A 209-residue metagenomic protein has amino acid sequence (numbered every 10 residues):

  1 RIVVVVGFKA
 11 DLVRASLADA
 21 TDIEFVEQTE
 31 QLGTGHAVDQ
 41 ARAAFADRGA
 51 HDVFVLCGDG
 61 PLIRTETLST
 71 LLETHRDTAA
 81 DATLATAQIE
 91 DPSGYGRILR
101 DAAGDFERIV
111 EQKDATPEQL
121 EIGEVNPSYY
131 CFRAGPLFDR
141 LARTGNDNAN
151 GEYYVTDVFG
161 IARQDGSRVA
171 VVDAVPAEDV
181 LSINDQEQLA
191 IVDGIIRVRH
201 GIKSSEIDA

Functional and structural regions predicted by a protein language model:
R1-G58, L62-E73: Conserved N-terminal catalytic core of the sugar/cofactor nucleotidyltransferase
V3-V4, F54-V55, A82-A85, V171: Structural beta-sheet core signal
V6, A10, T34, G60 (+5 more regions): Generic structural signal for well-ordered, non-membrane alpha-helical segments in soluble metabolic enzymes
D11, T21, I63-A149, T156-V158 (+2 more regions): Conserved core of the sugar-phosphate nucleotidyltransferase
S16, I109, R140, I183 (+1 more regions): Residues that scaffold the ATP/ADP-binding catalytic core of kinase and kinase-like folds
R48, V55, P92-S93, E124 (+2 more regions): A generic fold-level signal
N146-A209: Left-handed beta-helix
